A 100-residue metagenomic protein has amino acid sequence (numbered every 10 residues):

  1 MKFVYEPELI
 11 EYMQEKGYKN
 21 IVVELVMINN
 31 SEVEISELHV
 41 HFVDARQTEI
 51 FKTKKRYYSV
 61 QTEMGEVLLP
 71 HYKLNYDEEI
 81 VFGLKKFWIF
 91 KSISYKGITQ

Functional and structural regions predicted by a protein language model:
M1-N29, V33-Q100: Domain-level signature for proteins that mediate thiol-based redox and metal-cofactor handling
